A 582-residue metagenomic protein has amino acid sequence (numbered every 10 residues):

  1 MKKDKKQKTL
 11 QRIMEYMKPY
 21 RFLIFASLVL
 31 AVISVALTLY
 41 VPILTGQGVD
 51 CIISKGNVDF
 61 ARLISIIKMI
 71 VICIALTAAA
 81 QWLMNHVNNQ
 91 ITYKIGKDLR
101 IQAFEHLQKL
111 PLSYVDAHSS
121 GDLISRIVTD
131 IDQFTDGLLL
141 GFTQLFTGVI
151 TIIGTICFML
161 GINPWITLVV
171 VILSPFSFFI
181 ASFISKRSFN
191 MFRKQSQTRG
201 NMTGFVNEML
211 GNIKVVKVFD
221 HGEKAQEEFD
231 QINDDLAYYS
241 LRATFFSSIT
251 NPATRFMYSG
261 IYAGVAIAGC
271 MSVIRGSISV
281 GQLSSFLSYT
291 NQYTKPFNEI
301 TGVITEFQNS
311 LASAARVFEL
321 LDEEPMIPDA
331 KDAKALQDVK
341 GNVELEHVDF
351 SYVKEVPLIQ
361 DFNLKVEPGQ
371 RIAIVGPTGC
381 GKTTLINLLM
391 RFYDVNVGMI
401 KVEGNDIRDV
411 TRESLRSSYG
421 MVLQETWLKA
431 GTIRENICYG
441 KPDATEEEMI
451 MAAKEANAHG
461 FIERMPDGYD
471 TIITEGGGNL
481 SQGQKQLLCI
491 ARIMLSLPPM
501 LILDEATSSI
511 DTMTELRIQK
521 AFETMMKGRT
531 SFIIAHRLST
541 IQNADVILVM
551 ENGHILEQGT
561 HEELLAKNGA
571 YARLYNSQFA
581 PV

Functional and structural regions predicted by a protein language model:
M1-D4, Y93, I101-S125, T129-I131 (+7 more regions): Short intracellular "coupling" helices and adjacent cytoplasmic loop segments at the cytosolic face of multi-pass
T9, M17, V49, M84 (+3 more regions): Juxtamembrane loop-to-helix connectors within ABC transporter transmembrane domains
P19, L23-A36, C73, T77 (+3 more regions): Transmembrane helices of ABC transporter permease
F22, L112-S113, T129-L138, F142 (+5 more regions): An intracellular "coupling" helix at the cytosolic face of ABC transporter transmembrane type-1 domains
I24-L83, V87, G161-W165, G276-V280: Transmembrane helix-loop-helix hairpins at lipid-water interfaces of multipass membrane proteins, especially the type-1
D59-S65, F158-P175, R242, F246-A315 (+1 more regions): Helix-loop-helix
D322, D329, L336-V582: ABC-type nucleotide-binding domain
